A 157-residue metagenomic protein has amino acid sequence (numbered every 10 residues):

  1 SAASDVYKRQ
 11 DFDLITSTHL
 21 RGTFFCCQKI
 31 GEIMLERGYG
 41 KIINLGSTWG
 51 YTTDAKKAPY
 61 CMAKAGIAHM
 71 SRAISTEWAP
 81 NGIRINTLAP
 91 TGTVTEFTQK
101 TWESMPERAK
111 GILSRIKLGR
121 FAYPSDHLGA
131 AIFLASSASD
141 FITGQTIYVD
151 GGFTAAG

Functional and structural regions predicted by a protein language model:
A2-Y7: Short, small-residue-biased leader/transition segments that mark boundaries at the very start of proteins
K8-F25, Y39, I43, Y60 (+3 more regions): Catalytic Tyr-X3-Lys loop
C27, A63, S71: Active-site helix of classical SDR
E32, T76-P80, D140: Alpha-helical segment proximal to the catalytic Tyr-Lys
W49, T53-C61, A73, K100: Active-site loop-to-helix junction immediately N-terminal to the catalytic Tyr of the SDR YXXXK motif in Rossmann-fold
T52, I132, T143-G157: Short C-terminal tail/terminal secondary-structure segment of NAD(P)H-dependent dehydrogenase/reductase domains
P80, G92-I116, A156-G157: A glycine/serine/threonine-rich, flexible loop-to-helix segment that serves as the NAD(P) cofactor-binding "lid"
I116-H127, A138: A conserved structural motif in NAD(P)-dependent oxidoreductases
